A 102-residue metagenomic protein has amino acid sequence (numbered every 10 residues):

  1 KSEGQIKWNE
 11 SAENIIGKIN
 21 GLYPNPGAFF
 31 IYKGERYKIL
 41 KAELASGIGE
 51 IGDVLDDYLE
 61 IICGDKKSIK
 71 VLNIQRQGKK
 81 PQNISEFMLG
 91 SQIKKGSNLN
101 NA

Functional and structural regions predicted by a protein language model:
K1-E10: Acyl-group handling in specialized metabolite and lipid biosynthesis
N9-A102: An anion-binding loop in the catalytic cleft
